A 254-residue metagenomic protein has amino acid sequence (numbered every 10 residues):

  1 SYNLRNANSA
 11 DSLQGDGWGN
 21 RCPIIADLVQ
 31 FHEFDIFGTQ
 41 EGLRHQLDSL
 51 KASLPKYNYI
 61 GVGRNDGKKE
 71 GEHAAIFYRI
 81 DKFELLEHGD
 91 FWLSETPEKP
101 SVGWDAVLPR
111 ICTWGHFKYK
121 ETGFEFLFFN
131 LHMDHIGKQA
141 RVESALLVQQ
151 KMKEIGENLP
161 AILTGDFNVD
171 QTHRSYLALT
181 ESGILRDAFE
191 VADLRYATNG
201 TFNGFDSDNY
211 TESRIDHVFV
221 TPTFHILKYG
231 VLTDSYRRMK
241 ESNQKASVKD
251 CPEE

Functional and structural regions predicted by a protein language model:
S1-L4, I25-L50, F77, G115 (+5 more regions): Active-site beta-strand/loop signature of hydrolases that rely on acidic residues for catalysis
S1-P23, K69, L93-V107, D134: Acidic/histidine-rich helix-loop elements that form or flank divalent-metal/phosphate-binding sites at the catalytic
N6-S12, L86, K138, Y196-N199: Short, solvent-exposed loop/turn elements at domain surfaces
Q30-F31, A52, G67-E70, A106-P109 (+5 more regions): Extracellular/periplasmic catalytic domains that process cell-envelope and extracellular macromolecules
I36-E125, L232: Structured beta-strand-rich core segments of catalytic domains in phosphoester-bond hydrolases
P55, E70-H73, P109-T113, F124 (+5 more regions): Residues that flank catalytic or metal-binding motifs in active/ligand-binding sites
V107-P109, K118-V142, L146, I155: Metal-dependent phosphoester/phosphodiester hydrolase catalytic core
Q139, M152-A161, V169-E254: Metal-dependent phosphoester-hydrolase catalytic domains
